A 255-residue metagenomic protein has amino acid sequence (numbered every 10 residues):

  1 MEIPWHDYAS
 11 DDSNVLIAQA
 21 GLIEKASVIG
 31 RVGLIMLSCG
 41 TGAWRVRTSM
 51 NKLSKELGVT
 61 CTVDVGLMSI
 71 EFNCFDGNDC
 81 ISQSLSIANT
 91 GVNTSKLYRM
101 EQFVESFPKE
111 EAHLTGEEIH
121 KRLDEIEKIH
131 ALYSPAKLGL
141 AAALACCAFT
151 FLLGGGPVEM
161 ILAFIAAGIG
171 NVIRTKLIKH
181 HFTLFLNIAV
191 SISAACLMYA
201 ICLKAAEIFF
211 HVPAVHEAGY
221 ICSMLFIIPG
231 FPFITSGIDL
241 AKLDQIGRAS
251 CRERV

Functional and structural regions predicted by a protein language model:
M1-E118, E125: Soluble N-terminal domains of membrane-associated systems
C39, C61, C74, C80 (+5 more regions): Generic recognition of cysteine residues
N51, K55, E105-P108, D124 (+4 more regions): Signal for well-folded cores of large energy- and translation-related assemblies
T90-A163: Hydrophobic alpha-helical hairpins/lids featuring a short glycine-rich hinge
H113-E125, F231, T235, D239 (+1 more regions): Non-transmembrane, extramembrane segments of multi-pass ion/lipid transporters
A131-T235: Core alpha-helical transmembrane segments of integral membrane proteins
F182, P213-A214, D239-R248: Juxtamembrane helix-boundary/capping and inter-helix hinge elements in multi-pass membrane proteins
A249-V255: Conserved small/polar residues in nucleotide/adenosyl-binding loops
